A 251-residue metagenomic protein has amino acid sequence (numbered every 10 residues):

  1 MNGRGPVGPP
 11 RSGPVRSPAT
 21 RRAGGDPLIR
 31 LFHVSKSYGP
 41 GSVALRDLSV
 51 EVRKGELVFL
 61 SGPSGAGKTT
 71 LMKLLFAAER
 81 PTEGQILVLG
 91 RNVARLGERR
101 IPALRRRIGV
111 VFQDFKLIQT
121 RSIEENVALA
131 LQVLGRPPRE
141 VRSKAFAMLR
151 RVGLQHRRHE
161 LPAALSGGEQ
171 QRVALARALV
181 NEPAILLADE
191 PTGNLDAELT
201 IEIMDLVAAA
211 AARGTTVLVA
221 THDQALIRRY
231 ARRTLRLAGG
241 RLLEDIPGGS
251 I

Functional and structural regions predicted by a protein language model:
F76: Helix-to-loop junction immediately C-terminal to a conserved catalytic motif
G84-N92, L104, K144: Conserved ABC transporter NBD signature motif
V93-G109, P138, A212: ABC ATPase NBD coupling module
R121-L129: Short coil-to-helix segment of the ABC ATPase nucleotide-binding domain corresponding to the Q-loop/switch region
L161-L165, E169-Q171: Conserved ABC ATPase signature
E182: Conserved catalytic motifs of ABC-family nucleotide-binding domains
L186-D189: Catalytic Walker B motif of ABC-type/P-loop ATPase nucleotide-binding domains
